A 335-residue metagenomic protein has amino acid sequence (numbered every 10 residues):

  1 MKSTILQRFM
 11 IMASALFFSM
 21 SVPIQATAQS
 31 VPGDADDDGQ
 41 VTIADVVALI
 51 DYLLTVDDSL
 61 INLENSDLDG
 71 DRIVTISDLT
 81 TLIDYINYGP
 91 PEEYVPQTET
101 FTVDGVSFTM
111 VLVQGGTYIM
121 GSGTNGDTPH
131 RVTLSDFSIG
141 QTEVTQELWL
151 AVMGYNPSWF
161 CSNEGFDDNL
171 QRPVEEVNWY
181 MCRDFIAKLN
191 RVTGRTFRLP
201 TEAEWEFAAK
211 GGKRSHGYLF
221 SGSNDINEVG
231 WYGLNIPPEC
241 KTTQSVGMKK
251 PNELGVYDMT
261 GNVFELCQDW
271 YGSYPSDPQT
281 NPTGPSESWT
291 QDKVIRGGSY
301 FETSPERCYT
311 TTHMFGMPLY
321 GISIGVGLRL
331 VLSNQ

Functional and structural regions predicted by a protein language model:
M1-Q7: N-terminal secretory signal peptides that target proteins for export/translocation
I11-V95, W159-D167: Cellulosome-associated attachment modules in secreted, modular CAZymes
D34-Q40, E64-T75, I139, D167-N178 (+2 more regions): A glycine-rich, coil/turn loop motif that links secondary-structure elements
N62, M120-D136, M153, F160-E164 (+3 more regions): Short, polar loop/linker segments at the starts of domains and inter-domain junctions
Y94-Q114: GGW-centered surface loops in extracellular recognition modules
M120-S122, V132-G222, D269-S276, L332-N334: Active-site microenvironments of metalloenzymes and redox enzymes
D127-H130, K213-R214, T242, M259-Q335: Surface-exposed recognition segments
I226-T260, M317: Short, well-ordered junction/capping motifs at the entry into regular secondary structure
